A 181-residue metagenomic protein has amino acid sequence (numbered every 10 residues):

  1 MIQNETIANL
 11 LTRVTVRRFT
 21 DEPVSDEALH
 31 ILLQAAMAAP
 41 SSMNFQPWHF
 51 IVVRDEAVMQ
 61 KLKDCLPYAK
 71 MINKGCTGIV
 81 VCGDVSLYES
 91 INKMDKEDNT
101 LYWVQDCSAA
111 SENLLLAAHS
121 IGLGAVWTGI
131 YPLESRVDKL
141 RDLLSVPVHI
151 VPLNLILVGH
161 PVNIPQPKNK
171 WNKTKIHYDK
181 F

Functional and structural regions predicted by a protein language model:
M1-F181: Acidic, surface-exposed loops and disordered segments
